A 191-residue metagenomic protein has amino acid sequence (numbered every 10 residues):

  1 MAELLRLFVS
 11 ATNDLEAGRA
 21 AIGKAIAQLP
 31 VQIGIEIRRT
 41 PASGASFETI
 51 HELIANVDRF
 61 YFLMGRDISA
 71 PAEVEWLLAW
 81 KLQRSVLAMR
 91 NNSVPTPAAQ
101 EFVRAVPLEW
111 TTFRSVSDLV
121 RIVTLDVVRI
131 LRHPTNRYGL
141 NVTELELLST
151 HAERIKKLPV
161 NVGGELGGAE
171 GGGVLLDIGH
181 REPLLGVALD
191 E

Functional and structural regions predicted by a protein language model:
M1-R59, E146-E191: Conserved N-terminal substructure of TIR/SEFIR domains
G23-Q32, E36, S46-H133: Cross-kingdom TIR/SEFIR domain
P95-E191: C-terminal interaction surface of TIR/SEFIR-family domains
